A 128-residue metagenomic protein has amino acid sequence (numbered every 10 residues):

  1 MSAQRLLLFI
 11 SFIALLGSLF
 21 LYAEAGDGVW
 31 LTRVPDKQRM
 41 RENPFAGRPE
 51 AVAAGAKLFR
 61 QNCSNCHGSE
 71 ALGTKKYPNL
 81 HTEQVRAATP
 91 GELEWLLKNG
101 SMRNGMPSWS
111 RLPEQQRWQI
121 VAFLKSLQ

Functional and structural regions predicted by a protein language model:
M1-I10: Bacterial N-terminal signal peptides that target proteins for export
I10-S18: Bacterial N-terminal signal peptides
A23-A25: Boundary at the C-terminal end of the N-terminal hydrophobic targeting segment
D27, L80-Q128: Extracytoplasmic electron-transfer domains, predominantly the class I c-type cytochrome c fold
G28-K57: Electrostatic cytochrome c docking/interface patches
K37-Q38, G73-K76, M102: N-terminal alpha-helical segment
F45-A46, V52-A56, G68-K98: Gly/Gly-Pro-rich "capping" loops immediately C-terminal to redox-active cysteine motifs in periplasmic/lumenal
G55, F59-S69, I120-L124: The canonical Cys-X-X-Cys-His
